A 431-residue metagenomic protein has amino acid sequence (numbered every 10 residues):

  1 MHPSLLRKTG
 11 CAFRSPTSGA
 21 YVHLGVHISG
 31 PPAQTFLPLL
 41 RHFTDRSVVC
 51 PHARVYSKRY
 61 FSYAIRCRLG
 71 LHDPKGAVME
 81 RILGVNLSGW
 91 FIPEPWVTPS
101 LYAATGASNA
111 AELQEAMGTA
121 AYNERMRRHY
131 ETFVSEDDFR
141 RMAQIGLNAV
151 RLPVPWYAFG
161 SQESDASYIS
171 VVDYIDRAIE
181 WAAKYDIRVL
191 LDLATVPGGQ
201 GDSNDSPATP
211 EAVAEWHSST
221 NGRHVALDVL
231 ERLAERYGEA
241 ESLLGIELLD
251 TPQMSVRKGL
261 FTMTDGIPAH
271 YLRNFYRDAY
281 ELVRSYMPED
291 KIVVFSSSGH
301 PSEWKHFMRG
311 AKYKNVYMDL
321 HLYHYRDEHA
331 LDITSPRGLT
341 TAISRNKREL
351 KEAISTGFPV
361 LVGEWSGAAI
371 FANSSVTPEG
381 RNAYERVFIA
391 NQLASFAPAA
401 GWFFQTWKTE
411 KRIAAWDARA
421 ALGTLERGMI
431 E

Functional and structural regions predicted by a protein language model:
H2, H23, H27, H42-D45 (+3 more regions): Intrinsic-disorder-associated, low-complexity terminal segments enriched in Asp/Asn/His/Tyr and depleted of Lys/Arg
A77, I82, N86-T132, A342-L350 (+5 more regions): Glycan-binding loop/region signatures in secreted carbohydrate-active enzymes
E80-G84, I92-D290, S297: Active-site mouth of glycoside hydrolases
D228, E235-G238, S242-G245, L249-L393 (+1 more regions): Extracellular glycoside hydrolase catalytic/binding regions
T377-E431: Aromatic-rich peripheral "rim/lid" segments of glycoside hydrolase catalytic domains that contact and position glycan
